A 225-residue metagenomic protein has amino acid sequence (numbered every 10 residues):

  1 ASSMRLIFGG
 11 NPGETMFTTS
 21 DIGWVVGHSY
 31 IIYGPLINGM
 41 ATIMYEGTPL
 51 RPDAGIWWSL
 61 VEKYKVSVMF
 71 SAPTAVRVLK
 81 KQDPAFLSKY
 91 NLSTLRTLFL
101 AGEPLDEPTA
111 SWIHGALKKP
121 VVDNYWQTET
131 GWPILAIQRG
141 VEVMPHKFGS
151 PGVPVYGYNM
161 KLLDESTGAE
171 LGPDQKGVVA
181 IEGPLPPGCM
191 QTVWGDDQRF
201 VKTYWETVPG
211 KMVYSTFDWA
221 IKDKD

Functional and structural regions predicted by a protein language model:
A1-T15, V25-S67, K81-Q82: Conserved AMP-binding/adenylation subdomain of ANL enzymes
S2, S111, G149: Active-site phosphate/pyrophosphate- and oxyanion-stabilizing loops and adjacent acidic/basic residues in soluble
N11-M16, Y33, I37-M40, S67-S71 (+4 more regions): Gly/Ser/Thr-rich phosphate-binding loop
D21, G102, W126, G152 (+1 more regions): Active-site glycine-centered loops adjacent to acidic/histidine catalytic or metal-binding residues that shape
T74-R77, E103-P104, P184-G188: Alpha-helix/helix-capping structural signal
K147-P154, E170, T203-M212: Short Gly/Pro-enriched turn/cap motifs at secondary-structure boundaries
D174, A180-D225: Conserved ATP-binding/catalytic segment of the ANL
